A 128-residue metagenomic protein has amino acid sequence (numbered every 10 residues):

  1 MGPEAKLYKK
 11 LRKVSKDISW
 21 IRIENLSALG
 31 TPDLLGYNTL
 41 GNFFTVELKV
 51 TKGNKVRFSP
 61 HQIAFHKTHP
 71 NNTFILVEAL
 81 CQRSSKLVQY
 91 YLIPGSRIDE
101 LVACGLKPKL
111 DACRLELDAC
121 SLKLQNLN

Functional and structural regions predicted by a protein language model:
M1-N25, T39: Acidic-basic catalytic patches of nuclease active cores, encompassing PD-(D/E)XK and other metal-cofactor nuclease
I21, K67-P70, L115: Mixed-charge (Asp/Glu-Lys/Arg
I23, T45-L48, L76: Short, conserved beta-strand edge motifs with alternating hydrophobic and charged residues
G30: Beta-rich catalytic cores
L34-G36, G41-K52: Conserved catalytic cores of phosphodiester-cleaving nucleases, focusing on short active-site segments
T51-P70: Mg2+/Mn2+-dependent nuclease catalytic core
T68-R97: Nucleic-acid nuclease catalytic cores
A103, P108-N128: Charged phosphate-binding loop/patch that engages nucleotide di/tri-phosphates or the phosphate backbone of nucleic
